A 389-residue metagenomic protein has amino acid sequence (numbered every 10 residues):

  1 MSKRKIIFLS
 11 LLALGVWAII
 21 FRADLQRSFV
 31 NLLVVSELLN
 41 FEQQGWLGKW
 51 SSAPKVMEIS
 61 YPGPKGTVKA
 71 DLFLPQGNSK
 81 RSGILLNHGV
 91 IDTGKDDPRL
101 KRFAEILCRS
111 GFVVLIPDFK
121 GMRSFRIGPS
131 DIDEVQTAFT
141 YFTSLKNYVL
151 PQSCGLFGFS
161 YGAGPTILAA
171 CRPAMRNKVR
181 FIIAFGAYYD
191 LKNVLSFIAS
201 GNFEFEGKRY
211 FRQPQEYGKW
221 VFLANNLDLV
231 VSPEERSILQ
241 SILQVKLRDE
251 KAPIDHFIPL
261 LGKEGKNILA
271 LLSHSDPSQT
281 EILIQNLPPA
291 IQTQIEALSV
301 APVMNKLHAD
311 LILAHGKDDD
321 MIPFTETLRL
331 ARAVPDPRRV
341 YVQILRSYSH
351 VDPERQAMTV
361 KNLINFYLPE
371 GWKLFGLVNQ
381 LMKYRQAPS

Functional and structural regions predicted by a protein language model:
L33-S79: N-terminal cap/lid segment of alpha/beta-hydrolase-fold proteins
K80-G89: Short beta-strand element of the alpha/beta-hydrolase
P98-L115: Short amphipathic alpha-helix adjacent to the substrate-entry channel of hydrolases
R126-Y148: Alpha/beta-hydrolase active-site loop
T140-S160, R176: Gly/Ser-rich "nucleophile elbow"/oxyanion-hole loop immediately N-terminal to the catalytic nucleophile in hydrolases
L168-K263: Alpha/beta-hydrolase-fold enzymes
S196, F257-A297, A301, L328-R332 (+1 more regions): C-terminal catalytic histidine-bearing segment of alpha/beta-hydrolase fold enzymes
L307, L313-H315, D319: Short beta-strand/loop motif that positions the catalytic acidic residue of the alpha/beta-hydrolase fold
